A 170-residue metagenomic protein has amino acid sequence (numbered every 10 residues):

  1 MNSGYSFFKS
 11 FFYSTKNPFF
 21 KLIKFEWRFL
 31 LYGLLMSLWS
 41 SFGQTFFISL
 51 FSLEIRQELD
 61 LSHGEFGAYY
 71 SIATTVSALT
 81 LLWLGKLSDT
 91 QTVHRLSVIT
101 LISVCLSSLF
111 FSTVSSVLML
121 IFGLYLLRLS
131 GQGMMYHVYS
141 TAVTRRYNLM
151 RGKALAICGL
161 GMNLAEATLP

Functional and structural regions predicted by a protein language model:
K24-F47, L126: Pair of pore-lining "gating" transmembrane helices in MFS-fold secondary transporters
L38, L118-M134: Hydrophobic core of transmembrane alpha-helices in multi-pass small-molecule transporters, especially MFS/SLC-type
T74-L82, A167: Residue-level signature of mid-helix packing/kink "hotspots" within the transmembrane helices of 12-pass Major
T80-T92: Helix-to-loop junctions at the C-terminal end of transmembrane segments in multipass secondary transporters
H94-S97: Primarily marks hydrophobic transmembrane alpha-helices of the MFS/SLC 12-helix fold
I102-S115: C-terminal ends and interior cores of transmembrane alpha-helices in multi-pass membrane transporters/permeases
G133-Y147: Intracellular juxtamembrane helix-capping segments at the cytosolic ends of symmetry-related transmembrane helices
M150-P170: Glycine-rich segments within core transmembrane alpha-helices of 12-TM secondary carriers
